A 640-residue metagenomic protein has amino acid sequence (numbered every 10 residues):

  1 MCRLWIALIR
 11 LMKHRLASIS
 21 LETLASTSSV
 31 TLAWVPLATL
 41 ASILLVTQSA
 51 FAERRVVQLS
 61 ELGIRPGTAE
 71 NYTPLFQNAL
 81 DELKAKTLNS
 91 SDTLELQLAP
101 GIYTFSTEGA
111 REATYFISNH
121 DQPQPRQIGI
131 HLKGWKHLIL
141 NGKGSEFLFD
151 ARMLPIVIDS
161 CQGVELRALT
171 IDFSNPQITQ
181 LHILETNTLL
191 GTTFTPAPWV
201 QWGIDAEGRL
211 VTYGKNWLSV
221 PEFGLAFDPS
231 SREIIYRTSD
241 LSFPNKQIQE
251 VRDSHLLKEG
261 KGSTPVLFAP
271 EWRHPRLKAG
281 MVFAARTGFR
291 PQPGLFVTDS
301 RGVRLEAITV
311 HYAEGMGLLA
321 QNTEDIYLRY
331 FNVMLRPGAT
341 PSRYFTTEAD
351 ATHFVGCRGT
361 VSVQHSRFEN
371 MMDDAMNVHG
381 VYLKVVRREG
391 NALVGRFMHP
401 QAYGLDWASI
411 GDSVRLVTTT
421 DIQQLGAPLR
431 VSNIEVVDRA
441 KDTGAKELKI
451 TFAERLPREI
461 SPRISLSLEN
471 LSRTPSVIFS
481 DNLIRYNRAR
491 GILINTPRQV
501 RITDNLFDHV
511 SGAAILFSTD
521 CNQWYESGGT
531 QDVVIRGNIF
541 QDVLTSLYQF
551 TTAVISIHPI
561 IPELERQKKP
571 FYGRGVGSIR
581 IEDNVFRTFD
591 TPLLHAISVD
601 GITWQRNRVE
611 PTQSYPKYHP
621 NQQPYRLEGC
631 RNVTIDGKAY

Functional and structural regions predicted by a protein language model:
L59-L96: Acidic Gly/Asp/Thr-rich repetitive segments characteristic of extracellular carbohydrate-active and adhesion proteins
F76-T87, T104-I139, L148-R167, N175-T195 (+8 more regions): Extracellular beta-strand-rich solenoid/capping regions of secreted or surface-exposed proteins that bind or remodel
T93-E95, P100-I102, G129, H137 (+19 more regions): Detector for repetitive beta-architecture
T107, F149-P155, N175-T179, P291-G294 (+11 more regions): Short glycine/acidic-rich loop motifs that flank beta-strands on beta-rich extracellular proteins
F149, F173-S174, L184, W199-H255 (+1 more regions): Ser/Thr/Gly-rich low-complexity blocks that favor extended beta-strand/coil architectures
T238-R290, L425-R430, E435-V477, R485: Small/polar beta-strand repeat architecture
